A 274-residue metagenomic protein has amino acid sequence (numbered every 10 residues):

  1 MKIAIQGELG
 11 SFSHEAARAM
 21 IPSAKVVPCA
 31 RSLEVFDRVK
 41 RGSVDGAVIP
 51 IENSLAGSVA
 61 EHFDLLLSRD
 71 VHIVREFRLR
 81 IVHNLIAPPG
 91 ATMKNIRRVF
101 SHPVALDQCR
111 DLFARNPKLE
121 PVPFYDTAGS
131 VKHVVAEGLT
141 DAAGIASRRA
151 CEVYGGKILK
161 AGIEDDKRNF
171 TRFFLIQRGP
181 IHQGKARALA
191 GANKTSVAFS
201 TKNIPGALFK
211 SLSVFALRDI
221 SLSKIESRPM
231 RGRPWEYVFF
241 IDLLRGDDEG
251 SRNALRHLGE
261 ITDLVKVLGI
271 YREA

Functional and structural regions predicted by a protein language model:
M1-A274: Domain-level signature for soluble enzymes in the chorismate/prephenate branch of the shikimate pathway
